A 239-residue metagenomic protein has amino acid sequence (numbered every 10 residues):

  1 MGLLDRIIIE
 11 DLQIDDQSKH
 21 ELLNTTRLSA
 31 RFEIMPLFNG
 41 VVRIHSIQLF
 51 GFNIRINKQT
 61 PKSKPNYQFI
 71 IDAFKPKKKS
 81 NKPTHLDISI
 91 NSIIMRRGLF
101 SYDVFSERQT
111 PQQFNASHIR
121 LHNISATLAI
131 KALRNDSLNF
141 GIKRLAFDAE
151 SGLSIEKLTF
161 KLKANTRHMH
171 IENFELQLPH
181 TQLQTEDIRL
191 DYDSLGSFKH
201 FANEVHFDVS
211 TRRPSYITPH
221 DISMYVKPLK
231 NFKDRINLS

Functional and structural regions predicted by a protein language model:
M1-K64, D72-D103, H122-G141, H168-Q177 (+1 more regions): Flexible beta-edge/linker motif
I54, P111-Q112: Membrane-proximal extracytoplasmic
T60-P61, R108, L153, I222: Outer-membrane beta-barrel translocator domains and adjoining extracellular loop/strand segments of Gram-negative
Y67: Peptidyl-prolyl cis-trans isomerase
I70-D72, K77, F105-R108, L195 (+3 more regions): Generic signature of intrinsically disordered, low-complexity segments enriched in small/polar residues
F114-T166, R212-S239: Beta-propeller and related beta-repeat scaffolds in trafficking/envelope systems
